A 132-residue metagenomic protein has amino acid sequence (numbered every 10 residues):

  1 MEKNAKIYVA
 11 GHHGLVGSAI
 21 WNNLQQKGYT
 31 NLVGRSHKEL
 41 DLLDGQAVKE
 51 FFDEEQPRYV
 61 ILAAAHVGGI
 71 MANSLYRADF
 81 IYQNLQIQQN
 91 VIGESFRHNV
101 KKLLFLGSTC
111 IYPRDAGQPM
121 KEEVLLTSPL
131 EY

Functional and structural regions predicted by a protein language model:
E2-K27: N-terminal Rossmann NAD(P)H-binding glycine-rich loop of SDR-like oxidoreductase domains
N22-Q26, D53, G93-R97: Short, well-ordered alpha-helices that flank and scaffold nucleotide-derived cofactor binding pockets
N31-L40: A short beta-strand-loop structural module common to alpha/beta enzyme folds
L40-I61: Conserved Rossmann-fold cofactor-binding substructure of NAD(P)-dependent oxidoreductases
Y59-I61, K101-G107: Conserved catalytic-site loops of classical short-chain dehydrogenases/reductases
A63-G68, G107-T109: Conserved NAD(P)H cofactor-binding loop of Rossmann-fold oxidoreductase domains
L75-G93, R97, K101-K102, C110-Y132: Catalytic helix-loop patch of NAD(P)-dependent Rossmann-fold dehydrogenases
